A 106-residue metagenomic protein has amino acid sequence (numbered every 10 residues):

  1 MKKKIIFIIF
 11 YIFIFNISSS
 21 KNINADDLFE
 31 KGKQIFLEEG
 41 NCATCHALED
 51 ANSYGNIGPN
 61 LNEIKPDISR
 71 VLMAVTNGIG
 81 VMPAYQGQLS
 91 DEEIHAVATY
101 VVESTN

Functional and structural regions predicted by a protein language model:
M1-E30, A74-V75, Q88, Y100-N106: Post-cleavage N-terminal segment of exported redox proteins
K21-N22, C45-L48, I68: Generic hydrophobic-segment detector
I23, E38, G58-N60: His/Cys-centered metal/cofactor-coordination and adjacent catalytic loops
D27-L48, E63, N77: Sequence/structural segment immediately N-terminal to covalent heme-attachment motifs in c-type and related
A51-N52: Terminal low-complexity/IDR "tail" segments
G55-N106: Extracytoplasmic electron-transfer domains, predominantly the class I c-type cytochrome c fold
